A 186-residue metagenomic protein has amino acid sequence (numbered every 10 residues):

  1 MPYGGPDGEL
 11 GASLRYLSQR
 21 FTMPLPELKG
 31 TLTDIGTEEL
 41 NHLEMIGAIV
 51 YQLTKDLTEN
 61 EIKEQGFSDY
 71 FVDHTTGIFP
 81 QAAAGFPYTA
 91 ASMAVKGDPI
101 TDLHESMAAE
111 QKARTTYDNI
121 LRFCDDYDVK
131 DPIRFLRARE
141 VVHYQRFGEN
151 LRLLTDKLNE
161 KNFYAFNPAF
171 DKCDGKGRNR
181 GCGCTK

Functional and structural regions predicted by a protein language model:
M1-K186: Non-heme di-metal
